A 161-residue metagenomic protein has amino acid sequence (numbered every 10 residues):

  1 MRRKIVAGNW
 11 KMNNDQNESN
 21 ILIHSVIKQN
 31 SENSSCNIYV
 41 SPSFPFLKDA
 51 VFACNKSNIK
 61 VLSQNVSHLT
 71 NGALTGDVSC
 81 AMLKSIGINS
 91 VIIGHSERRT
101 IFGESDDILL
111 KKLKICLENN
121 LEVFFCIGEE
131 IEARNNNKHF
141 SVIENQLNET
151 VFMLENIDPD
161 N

Functional and structural regions predicted by a protein language model:
M1-N161: Active-site loop-to-helix "anion-binding N-cap" substructures in soluble metabolic enzymes
